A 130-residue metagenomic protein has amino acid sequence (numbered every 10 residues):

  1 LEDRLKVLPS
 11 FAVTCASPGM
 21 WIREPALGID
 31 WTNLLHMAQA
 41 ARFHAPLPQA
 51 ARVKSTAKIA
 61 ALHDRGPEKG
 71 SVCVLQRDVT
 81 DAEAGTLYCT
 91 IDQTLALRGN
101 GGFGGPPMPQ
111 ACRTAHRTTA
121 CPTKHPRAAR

Functional and structural regions predicted by a protein language model:
L1-K54: Hydrophobic, proline/glycine-rich low-complexity stretches
A38-A40, A45-R127: HotDog/MaoC-like acyl-thioester-processing domains
R130: Acidic/His-leaning functional-site neighborhoods
